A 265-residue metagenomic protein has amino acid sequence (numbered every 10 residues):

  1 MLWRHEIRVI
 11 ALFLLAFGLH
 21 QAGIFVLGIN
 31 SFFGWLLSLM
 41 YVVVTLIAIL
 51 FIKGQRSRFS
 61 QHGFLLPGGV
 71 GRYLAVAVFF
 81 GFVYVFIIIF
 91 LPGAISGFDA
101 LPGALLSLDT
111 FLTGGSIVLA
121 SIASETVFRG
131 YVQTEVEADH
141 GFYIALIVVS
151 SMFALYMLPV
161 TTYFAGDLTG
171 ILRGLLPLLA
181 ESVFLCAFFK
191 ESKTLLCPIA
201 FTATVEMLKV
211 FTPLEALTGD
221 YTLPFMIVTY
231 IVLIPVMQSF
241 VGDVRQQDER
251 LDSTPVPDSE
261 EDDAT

Functional and structural regions predicted by a protein language model:
L2, G28-F33, F59-A123, Q133 (+2 more regions): Juxtamembrane helix-loop-helix connectors linking adjacent transmembrane helices in multi-pass membrane enzymes
H5-R56, R72-V76, D109-T113, Y221-I231: Alpha-helical transmembrane segments in multi-pass membrane proteins
L12, V76, V148-V149, A200-F201: Hydrophobic core positions of alpha-helical segments in small-molecule transporters and transporter systems
L14-I24, F82-F90, S150-V160, A203-P213: Aromatic-anchored segments of alpha-helical transmembrane domains
K53-S60, V236-P255: Membrane-interface capping segments at transmembrane-helix boundaries
I122-V127, Y131-V132, V136, L155 (+3 more regions): Active-site His/Glu-centered metal-binding helix of metallohydrolases
A123-S150, K190-T194: Membrane-interface helix/loop boundary segments of multi-pass membrane proteins
G170-I227: Functionally important transmembrane alpha-helices
